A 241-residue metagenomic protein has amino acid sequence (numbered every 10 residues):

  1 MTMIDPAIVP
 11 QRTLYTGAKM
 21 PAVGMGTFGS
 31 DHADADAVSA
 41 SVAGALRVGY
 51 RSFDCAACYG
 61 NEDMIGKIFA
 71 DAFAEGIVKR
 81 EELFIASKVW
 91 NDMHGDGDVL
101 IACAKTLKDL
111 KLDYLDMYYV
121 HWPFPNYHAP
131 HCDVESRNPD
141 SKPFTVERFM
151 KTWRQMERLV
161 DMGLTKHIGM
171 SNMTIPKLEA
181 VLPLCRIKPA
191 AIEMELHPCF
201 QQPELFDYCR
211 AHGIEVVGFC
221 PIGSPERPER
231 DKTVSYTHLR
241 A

Functional and structural regions predicted by a protein language model:
M1-L83, G97-L100, D113, Q155 (+1 more regions): N-terminal binding-site loop/beta-alpha segment at the start of enzyme catalytic domains that lines or forms
M20-G24, S52, E82-A86, Y114-Y119 (+3 more regions): Structural preference for beta-strand elements that scaffold enzyme active sites
A56-A57, H167-T174, E193-F200: Catalytic beta/alpha-barrel core
F84-G97, Y119-P125: Structural motif corresponding to the early beta-alpha repeats
L100-A190: Glycine/proline-rich, positively charged, aromatic-decorated active-site loop/lid region on the catalytic face
A191-P198, G213-S235: His/Asp/Glu-enriched short active-site or ligand-binding loop at hydrolase and phosphoryl-transfer sites
P203: Anionic-ligand binding region
T237-A241: Conserved small/polar residues in nucleotide/adenosyl-binding loops
